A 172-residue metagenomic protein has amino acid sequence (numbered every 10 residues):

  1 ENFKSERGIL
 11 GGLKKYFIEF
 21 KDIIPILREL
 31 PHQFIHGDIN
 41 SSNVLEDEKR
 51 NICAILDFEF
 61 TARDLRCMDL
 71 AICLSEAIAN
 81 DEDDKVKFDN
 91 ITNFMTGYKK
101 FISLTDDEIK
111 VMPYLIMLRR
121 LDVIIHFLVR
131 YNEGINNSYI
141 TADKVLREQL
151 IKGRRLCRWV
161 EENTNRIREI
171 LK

Functional and structural regions predicted by a protein language model:
E1-G37, D47: An alpha-helical support segment within catalytic cores of ATP-dependent transferases
N2, V123-K172: ATP/Mg2+ or Mg2+-diphosphate-binding catalytic cores that bind nucleotide phosphates or diphosphates via glycine-rich
Q33, N51-A54: Protein kinase-like catalytic core scaffold
D38, D57: Conserved catalytic-loop position in the HRD/HxD motif
S42-V44: Catalytic-loop signature of eukaryotic-like protein kinases
C67-S103, R119-I135: Active-site activation/catalytic loop segments of kinase-like enzymes and analogous catalytic loops in related
D106-I116: All-alpha amphipathic helical-bundle segments outside canonical DNA-binding/catalytic cores that form hydrophobic
